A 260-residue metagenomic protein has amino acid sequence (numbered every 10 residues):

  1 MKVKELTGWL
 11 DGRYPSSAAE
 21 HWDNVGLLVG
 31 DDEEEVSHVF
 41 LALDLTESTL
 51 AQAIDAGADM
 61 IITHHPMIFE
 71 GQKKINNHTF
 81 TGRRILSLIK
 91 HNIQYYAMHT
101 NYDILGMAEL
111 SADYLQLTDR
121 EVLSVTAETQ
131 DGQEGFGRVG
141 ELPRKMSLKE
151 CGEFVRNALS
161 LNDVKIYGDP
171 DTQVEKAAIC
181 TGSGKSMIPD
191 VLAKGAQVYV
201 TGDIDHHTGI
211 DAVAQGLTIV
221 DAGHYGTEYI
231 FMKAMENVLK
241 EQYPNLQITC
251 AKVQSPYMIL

Functional and structural regions predicted by a protein language model:
M1-L260: Hydrophobic structural segments
